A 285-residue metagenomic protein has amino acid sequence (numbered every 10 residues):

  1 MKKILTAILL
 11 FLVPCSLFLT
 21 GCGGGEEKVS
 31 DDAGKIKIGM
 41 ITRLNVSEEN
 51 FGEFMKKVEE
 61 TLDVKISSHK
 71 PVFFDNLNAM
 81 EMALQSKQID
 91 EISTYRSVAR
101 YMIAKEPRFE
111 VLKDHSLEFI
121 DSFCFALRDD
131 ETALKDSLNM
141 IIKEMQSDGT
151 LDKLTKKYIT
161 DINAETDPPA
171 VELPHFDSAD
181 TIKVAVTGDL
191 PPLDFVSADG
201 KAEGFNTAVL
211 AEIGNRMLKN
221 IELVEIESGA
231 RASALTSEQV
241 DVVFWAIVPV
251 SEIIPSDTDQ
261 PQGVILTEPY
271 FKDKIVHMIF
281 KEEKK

Functional and structural regions predicted by a protein language model:
K2-T61, K65, Q88, V111 (+2 more regions): N-terminal hydrophobic or amphipathic helices and topogenic motifs
E26-V29, I41-L44, K56, S93-D121 (+2 more regions): Acidic, polar ligand-binding/catalytic clefts
I38-G39, P71, I92, F125 (+4 more regions): Hydrophobic beta-strand residues in large extracellular and virion-surface proteins
S67-M82, T207, L223-A234: Short helix-initiation/N-cap motifs at beta->coil->alpha
A83, D90-S93: Ligand-binding pocket segment of bilobal, Venus flytrap-like solute-binding proteins
A83, M102, E144-M145, A234: Hydrophobic side-chain positions on well-ordered alpha-helices, corresponding to helix-helix packing/interface faces
A83-Q85, F125, L138, I213 (+1 more regions): Hydrophobic residues within well-ordered alpha-helices
S86, D199, S237-Q239: Charged, alpha-helical scaffolding/interaction elements associated with membrane systems
